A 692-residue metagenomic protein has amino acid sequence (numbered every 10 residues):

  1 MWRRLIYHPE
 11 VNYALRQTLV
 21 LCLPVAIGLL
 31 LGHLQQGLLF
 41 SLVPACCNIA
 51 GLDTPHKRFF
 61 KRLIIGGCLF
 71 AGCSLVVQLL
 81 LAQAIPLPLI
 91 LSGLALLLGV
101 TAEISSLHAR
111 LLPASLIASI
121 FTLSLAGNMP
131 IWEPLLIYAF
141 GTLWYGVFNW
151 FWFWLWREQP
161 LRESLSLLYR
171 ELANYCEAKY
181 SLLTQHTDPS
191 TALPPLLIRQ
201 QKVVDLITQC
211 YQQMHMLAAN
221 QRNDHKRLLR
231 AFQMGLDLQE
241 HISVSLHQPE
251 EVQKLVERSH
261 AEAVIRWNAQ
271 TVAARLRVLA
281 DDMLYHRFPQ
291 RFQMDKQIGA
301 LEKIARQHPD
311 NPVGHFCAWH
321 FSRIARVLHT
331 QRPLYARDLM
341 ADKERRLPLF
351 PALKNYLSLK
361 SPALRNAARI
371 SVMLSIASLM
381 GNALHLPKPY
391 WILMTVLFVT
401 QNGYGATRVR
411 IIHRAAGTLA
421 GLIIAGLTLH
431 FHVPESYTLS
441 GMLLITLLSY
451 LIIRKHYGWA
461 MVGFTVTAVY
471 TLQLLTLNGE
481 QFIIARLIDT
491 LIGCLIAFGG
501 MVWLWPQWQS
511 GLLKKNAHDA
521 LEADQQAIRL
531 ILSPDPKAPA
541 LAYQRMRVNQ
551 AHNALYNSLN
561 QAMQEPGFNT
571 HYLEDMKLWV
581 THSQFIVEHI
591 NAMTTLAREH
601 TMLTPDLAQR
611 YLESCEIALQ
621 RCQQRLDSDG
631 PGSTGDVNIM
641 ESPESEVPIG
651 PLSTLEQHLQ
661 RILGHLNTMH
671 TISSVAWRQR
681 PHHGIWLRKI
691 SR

Functional and structural regions predicted by a protein language model:
M1-L15, C22, A26, L30 (+8 more regions): Long, hydrophobic alpha-helical segments that serve as membrane-spanning/inserting helices
L15-L23, I27, I64, C68 (+23 more regions): Hydrophobic faces of alpha-helical transmembrane segments in multi-pass integral membrane proteins
I27-L42, V76-G93, P134-F140, M380 (+3 more regions): Structural signature of hydrophobic alpha-helical transmembrane segments
L31-G32, R346-L447, V466: Core alpha-helical transmembrane segments of integral membrane proteins
A45-K57, L98-S105, V399-T407, I445-I453: C-terminal ends of transmembrane helices
C73-A82, I90-S105, I120-A126, N149 (+3 more regions): Short helix-perturbing small/polar motifs within transmembrane alpha-helices
R110-P134, V469-R486: Transmembrane helix-loop junctions at the membrane interface of multipass transporters and ion channels
H430-H571, K577-V580: Generic detector of multi-pass transmembrane helix bundles and their immediately adjacent loops in polytopic membrane
